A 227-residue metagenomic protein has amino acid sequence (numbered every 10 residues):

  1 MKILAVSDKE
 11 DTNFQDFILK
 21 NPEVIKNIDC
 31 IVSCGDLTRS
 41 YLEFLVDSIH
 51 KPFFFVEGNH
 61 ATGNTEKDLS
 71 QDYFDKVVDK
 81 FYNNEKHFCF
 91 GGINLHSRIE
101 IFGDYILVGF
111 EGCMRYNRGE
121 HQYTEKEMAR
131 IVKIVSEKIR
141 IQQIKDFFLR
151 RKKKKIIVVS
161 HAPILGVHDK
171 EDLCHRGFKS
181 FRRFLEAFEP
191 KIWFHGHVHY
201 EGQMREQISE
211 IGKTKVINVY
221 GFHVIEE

Functional and structural regions predicted by a protein language model:
M1-S48, T62, R150-K153: N-terminal active-site segment of His-dependent metallophosphoesterases
K2, I18, P52-F53, E57 (+1 more regions): Basic, amphipathic N-terminal segments that precede the first structured/catalytic domain
A5-S7, C30-D36, F53-N59, L95 (+4 more regions): Active-site neighborhood of phospho(di)ester-bond hydrolases with catalytic His/Asp-centered motifs
V6, D75, I99-G103, S180-I192 (+1 more regions): Binuclear metal-dependent phosphoesterase catalytic core
V6-N13, A61-T62, Q71-R176: Conserved catalytic scaffold of divalent metal-dependent phosphoesterases
E10-F14, L37-E43, N59-K67, M114-R118 (+2 more regions): Active-site environment of divalent metal-dependent phosphoester hydrolases
Q15-P22, S40-E43, N94-H96, Q143-D146 (+2 more regions): A generic local structural motif
S48-H50, F90, I211-G212: Short, structured coil segments at secondary-structure junctions
